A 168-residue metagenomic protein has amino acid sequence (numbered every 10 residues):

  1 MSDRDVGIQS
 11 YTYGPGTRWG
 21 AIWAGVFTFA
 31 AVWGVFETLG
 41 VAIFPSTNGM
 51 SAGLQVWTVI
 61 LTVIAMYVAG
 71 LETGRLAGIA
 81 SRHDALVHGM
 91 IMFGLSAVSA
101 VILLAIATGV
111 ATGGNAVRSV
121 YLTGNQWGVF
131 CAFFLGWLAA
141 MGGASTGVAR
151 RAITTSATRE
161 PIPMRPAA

Functional and structural regions predicted by a protein language model:
M1, E160-A168: Long, low-complexity, intrinsically disordered cytosolic termini of multi-pass membrane proteins
V6-A21: Cytosolic juxtamembrane amphipathic/interface segments immediately preceding and feeding into a transmembrane helix
G20-W23, T47-T62, A85-G89, L122-V129: Transmembrane alpha-helix entry/boundary detector in multi-pass membrane proteins
A24, T28, V32-F36, W57 (+7 more regions): Alpha-helical transmembrane segments in multi-pass membrane proteins
G40-A52, V117-R118: Membrane-interface interhelical loops and short amphipathic "cap" helices that link adjacent transmembrane segments
A69-V87, M141-R159: Cytoplasmic membrane-interface segments at the C-terminal ends of transmembrane helices
V87-V101: Transmembrane alpha-helical segments of multi-pass membrane proteins
I102-S119: Functional transmembrane-helix hotspots
